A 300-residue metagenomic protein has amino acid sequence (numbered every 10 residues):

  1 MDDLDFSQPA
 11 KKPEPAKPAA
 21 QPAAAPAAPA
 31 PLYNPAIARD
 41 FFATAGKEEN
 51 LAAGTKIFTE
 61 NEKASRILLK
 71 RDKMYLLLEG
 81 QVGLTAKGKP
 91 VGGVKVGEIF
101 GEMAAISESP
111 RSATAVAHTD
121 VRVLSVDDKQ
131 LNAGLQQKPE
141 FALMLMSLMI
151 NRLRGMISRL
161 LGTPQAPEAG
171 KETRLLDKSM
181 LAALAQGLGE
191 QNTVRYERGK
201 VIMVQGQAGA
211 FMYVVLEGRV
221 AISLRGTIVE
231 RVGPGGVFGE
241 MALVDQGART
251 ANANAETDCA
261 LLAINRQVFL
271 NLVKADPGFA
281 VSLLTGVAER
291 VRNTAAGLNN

Functional and structural regions predicted by a protein language model:
M1-N300: Cytosolic regulatory regions built on CNB/CRP/Popeye-like sensor folds
